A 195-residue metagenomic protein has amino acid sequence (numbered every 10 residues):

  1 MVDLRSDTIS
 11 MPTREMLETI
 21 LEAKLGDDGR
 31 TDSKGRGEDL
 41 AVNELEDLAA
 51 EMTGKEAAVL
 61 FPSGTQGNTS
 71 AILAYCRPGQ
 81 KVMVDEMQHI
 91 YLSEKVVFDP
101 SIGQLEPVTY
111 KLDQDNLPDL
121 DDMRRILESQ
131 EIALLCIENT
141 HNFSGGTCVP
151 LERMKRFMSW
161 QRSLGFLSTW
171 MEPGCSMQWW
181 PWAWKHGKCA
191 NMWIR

Functional and structural regions predicted by a protein language model:
D3-R195: Conserved PLP-enzyme active-site core in the AAT-like
